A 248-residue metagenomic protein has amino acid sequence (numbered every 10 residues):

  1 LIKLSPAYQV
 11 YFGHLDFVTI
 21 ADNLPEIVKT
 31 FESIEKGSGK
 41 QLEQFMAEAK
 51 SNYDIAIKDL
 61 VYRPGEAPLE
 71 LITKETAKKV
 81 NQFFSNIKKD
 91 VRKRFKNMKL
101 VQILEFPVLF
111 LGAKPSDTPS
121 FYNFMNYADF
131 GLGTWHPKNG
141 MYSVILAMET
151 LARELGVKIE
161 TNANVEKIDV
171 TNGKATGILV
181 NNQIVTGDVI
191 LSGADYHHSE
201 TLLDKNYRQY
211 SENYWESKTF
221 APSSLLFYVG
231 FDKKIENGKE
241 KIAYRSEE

Functional and structural regions predicted by a protein language model:
L1, Q102, E154, I159-N162 (+2 more regions): Acidic/polar loop patches that form or flank catalytic/metal-binding clefts of enzymes that bind anionic ligands
L1-A7: N-terminal FAD cofactor-binding segment of flavoenzymes
G13-T118: Rossmann-like flavin
E26, Q44, N86, G140-A147 (+6 more regions): Generic recognition of stable, solvent-exposed alpha-helical segments in well-folded globular domains
Q102-L104, T161, V180, S192-G193: General beta-strand structural signal in soluble alpha/beta enzymes
F124-N181: Helical element adjacent to the flavin cofactor pocket in flavoenzyme catalytic cores
E166-S246: Mid-domain catalytic core of redox enzymes that form a hydrophobic substrate pocket/lid adjacent to a catalytic redox
